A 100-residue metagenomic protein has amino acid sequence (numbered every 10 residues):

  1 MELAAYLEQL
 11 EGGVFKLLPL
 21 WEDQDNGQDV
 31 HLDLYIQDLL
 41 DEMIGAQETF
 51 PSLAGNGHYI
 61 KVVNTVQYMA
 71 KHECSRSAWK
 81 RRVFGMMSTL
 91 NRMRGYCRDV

Functional and structural regions predicted by a protein language model:
M1, I36, Y96-V100: Short intrinsically disordered terminal tails
M1-D33, M87-R92: Short terminal alpha-helical segments
A4-A5, A46, A54, A70 (+1 more regions): A sequence-composition feature that detects small, non-aromatic residues
K16-T65: Amphipathic alpha-helical interaction modules
V63-V100: Amphipathic alpha-helical binding modules
